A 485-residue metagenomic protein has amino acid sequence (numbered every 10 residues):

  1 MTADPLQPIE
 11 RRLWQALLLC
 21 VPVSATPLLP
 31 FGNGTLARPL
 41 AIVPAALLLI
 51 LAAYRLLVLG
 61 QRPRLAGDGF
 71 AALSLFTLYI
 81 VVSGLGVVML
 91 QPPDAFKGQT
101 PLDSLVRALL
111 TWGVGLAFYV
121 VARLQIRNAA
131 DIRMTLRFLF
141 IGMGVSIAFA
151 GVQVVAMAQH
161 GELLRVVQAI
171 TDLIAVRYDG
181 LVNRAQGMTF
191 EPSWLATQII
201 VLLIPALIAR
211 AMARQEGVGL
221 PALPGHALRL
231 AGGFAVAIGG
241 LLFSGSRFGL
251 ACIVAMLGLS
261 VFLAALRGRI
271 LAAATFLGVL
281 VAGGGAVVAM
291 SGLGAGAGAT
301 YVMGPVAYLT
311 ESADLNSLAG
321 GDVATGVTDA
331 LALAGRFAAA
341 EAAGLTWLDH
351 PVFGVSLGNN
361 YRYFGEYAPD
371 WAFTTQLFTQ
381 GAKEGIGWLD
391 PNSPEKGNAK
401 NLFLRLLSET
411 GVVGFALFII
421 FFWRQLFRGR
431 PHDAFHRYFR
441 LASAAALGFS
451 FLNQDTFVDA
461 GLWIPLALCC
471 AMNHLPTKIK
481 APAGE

Functional and structural regions predicted by a protein language model:
M1-Q91, A130, E162-R165, A209-L228 (+2 more regions): Transmembrane signal-anchor hairpin modules in multi-pass inner-membrane enzymes, especially those that act on
L13-P22, G225-A235, N392-N401, S408-V412 (+1 more regions): Loop-to-helix entry and N-terminal half of a specific, functionally important transmembrane alpha helix in multi-pass
L18, L47-I50, I204, I208 (+4 more regions): Transmembrane alpha-helices of multi-pass inner-membrane enzymes
A25-P30, D94-G98, L173-M188, G385-L404: Juxtamembrane membrane-water interface segments that cap and precede transmembrane helices
P39-A46, L75, D94-L124, M143: Aromatic-anchored transmembrane helix interface
T77, G113-V121, R133-R267, A274-T275 (+1 more regions): Alpha-helical transmembrane segments of multi-pass inner-membrane proteins
L78, A148, V154-H160, S244 (+4 more regions): A membrane-periplasm/extracellular boundary helix in multi-pass inner-membrane enzymes that assemble envelope glycans
G326-E341, L345-D349, F353-T410: Long extracytoplasmic/lumenal interhelical loops at the membrane interface of multi-pass membrane proteins
